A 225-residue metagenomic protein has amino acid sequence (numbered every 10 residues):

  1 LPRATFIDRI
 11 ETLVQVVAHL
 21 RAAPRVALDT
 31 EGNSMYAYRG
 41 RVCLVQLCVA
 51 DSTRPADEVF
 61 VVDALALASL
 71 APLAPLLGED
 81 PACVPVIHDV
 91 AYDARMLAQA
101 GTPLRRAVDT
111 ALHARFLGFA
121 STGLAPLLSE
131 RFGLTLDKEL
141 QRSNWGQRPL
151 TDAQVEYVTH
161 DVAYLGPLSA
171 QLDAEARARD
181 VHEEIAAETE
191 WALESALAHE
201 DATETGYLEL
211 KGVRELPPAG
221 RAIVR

Functional and structural regions predicted by a protein language model:
A4-V14, A18-L28, N33-E175: Conserved DEDDh/DEDDy metal-dependent 3′-5′ exonuclease domain
V155-V224: Mixed-charge, glycine-rich, non-catalytic linkers/tails in nucleic-acid processing enzymes
